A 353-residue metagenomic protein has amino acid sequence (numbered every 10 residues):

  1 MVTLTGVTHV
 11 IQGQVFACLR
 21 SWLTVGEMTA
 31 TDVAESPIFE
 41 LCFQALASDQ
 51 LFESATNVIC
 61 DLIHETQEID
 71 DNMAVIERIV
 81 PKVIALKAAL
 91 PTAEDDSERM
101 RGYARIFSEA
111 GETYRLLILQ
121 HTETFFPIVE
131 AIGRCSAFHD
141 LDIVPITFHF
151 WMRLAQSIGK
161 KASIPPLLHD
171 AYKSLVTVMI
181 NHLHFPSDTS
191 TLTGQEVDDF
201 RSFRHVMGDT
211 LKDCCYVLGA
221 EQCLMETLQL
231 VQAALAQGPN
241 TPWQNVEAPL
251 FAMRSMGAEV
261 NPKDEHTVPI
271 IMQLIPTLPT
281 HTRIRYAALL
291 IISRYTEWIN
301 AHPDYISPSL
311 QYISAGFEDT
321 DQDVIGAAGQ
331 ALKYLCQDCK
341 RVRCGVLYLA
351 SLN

Functional and structural regions predicted by a protein language model:
M1, E130, C135-E259: Alpha-helical repeat/alpha-solenoid scaffolds of the HEAT/ARM/MIF4G superfamily and closely related elongated all-alpha
M1-T3, A30-L46, I69-K87, T124-G133 (+5 more regions): HEAT/HEAT-like alpha-solenoid repeats
T5-G13, T29, L41-S54, A89-R101 (+8 more regions): Short coil/turn segments at helix-helix junctions and helix-capping linkers within large alpha-helical proteins
G6-T31, T92-T124, V176-L192, T282 (+1 more regions): Acidic/polar, low-complexity linker and loop regions
Q14-C18, P37, L41, S54 (+15 more regions): Acidic, Ser/Thr-rich intrinsically disordered and amphipathic helical segments
V15-T24, A55-E68, Y103-R115, S136 (+6 more regions): Hydrophobic residues within the alpha-helices of tandem HEAT/HEAT-like
S48, F52, V58, T66-K82 (+4 more regions): Extended alpha-helical scaffold segments
Q244, M253-T280, A287, I292 (+1 more regions): Hydrophobic alpha-helical transmembrane segments corresponding to the first two to three helices of multi-pass helical
